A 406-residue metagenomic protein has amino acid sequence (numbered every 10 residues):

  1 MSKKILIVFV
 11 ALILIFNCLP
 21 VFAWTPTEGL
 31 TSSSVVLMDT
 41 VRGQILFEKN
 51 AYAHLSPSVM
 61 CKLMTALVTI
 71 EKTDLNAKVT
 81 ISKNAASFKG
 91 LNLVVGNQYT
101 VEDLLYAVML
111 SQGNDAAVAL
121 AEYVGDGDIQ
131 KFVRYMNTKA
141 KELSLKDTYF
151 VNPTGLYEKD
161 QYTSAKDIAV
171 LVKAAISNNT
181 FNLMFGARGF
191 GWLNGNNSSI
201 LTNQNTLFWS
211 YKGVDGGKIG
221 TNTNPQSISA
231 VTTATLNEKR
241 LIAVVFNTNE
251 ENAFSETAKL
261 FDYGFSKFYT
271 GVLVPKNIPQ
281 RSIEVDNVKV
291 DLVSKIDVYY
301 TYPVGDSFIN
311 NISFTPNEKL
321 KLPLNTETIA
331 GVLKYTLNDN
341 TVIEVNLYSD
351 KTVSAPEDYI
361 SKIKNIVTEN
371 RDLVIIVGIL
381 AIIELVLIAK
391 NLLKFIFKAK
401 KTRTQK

Functional and structural regions predicted by a protein language model:
M1-S2, L104, D372: Hydrophobic, aromatic-rich alpha-helical transmembrane segments and their membrane-interface anchor motifs
S2-A23, I375-K394: Sec-dependent N-terminal signal peptides of Gram-positive bacterial secreted proteins and lipoproteins
K4, V124-D128, F395-K400: Membrane-interface elements of multi-pass transporters and channels
L14, A85-A86, T248: Hydrophobic pocket-lining residues within nucleotide cofactor-binding pockets
V21-N179: Active-site-adjacent loops and short helices of periplasmic peptidoglycan-processing enzymes
L145-K146, K159-Y162, K166-K406: Domain-terminus/edge residues, biased toward the C-terminal soluble/receptor-binding domains of extracytoplasmic
